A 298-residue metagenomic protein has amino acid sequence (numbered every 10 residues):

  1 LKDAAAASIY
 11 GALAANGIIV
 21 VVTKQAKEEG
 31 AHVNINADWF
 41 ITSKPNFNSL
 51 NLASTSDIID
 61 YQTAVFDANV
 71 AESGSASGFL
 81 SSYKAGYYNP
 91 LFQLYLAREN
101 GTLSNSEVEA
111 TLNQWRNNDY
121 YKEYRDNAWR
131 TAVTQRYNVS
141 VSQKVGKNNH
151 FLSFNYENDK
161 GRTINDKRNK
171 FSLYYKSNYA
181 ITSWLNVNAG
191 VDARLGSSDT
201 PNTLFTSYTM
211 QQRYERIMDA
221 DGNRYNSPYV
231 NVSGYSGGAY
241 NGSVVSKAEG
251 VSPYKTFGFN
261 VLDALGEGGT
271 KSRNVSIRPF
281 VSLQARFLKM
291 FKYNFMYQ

Functional and structural regions predicted by a protein language model:
L1-N34, W129, T134-R136, N149 (+1 more regions): A beta-strand signature from Gram-negative outer-membrane beta-barrel systems, especially the internal plug domain
S8, R125-R130, R162-I164, G268-T270: Outer-membrane beta-barrel domain signature
I18-V20, R136-N138, S172-Y175, R278-F280: Membrane-embedded beta-strand positions in outer-membrane beta-barrel channels/transporters
A26-E28, T134, V145-G146, A180-W184 (+1 more regions): Outer-membrane beta-barrel channels and translocator barrels
E28-D119, G161-D166, S172-S276, N294-Q298: Surface-exposed loop/interface segments of Gram-negative outer-membrane beta-barrel transport/assembly proteins
A110-S142, G146: Outer-membrane beta-barrel transmembrane domain signature of Gram-negative proteins, especially the mid-to-C-terminal
R130-K144, N155-E157, V261-Q298: Outer-membrane beta-barrel transmembrane strands
